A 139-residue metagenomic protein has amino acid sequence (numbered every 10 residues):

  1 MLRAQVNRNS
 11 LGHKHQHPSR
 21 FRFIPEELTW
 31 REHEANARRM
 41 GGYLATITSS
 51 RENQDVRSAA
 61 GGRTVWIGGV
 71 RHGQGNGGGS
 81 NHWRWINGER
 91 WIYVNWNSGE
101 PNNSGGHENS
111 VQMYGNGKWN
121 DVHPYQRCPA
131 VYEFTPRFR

Functional and structural regions predicted by a protein language model:
M1-R139: Extracellular, disulfide-bonded carbohydrate-recognition/adhesion ectodomains, dominated by C-type lectin-like domains
